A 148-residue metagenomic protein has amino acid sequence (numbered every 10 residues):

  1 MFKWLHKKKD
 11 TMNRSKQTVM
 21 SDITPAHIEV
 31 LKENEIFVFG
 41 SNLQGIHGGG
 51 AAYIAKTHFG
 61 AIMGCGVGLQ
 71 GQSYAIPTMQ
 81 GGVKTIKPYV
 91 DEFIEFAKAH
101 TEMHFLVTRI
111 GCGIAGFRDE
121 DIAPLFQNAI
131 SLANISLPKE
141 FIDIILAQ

Functional and structural regions predicted by a protein language model:
F2-Q148: Macrodomain-like recognition of ADP-ribose-binding/processing modules
